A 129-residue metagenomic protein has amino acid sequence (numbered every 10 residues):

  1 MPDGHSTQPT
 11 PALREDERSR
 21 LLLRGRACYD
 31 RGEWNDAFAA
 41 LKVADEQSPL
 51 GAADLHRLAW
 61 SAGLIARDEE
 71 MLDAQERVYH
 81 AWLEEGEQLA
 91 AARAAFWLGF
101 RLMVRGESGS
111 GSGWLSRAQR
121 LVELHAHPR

Functional and structural regions predicted by a protein language model:
P2-T7, A12-R129: Internal alpha-solenoid helical repeat scaffolds
